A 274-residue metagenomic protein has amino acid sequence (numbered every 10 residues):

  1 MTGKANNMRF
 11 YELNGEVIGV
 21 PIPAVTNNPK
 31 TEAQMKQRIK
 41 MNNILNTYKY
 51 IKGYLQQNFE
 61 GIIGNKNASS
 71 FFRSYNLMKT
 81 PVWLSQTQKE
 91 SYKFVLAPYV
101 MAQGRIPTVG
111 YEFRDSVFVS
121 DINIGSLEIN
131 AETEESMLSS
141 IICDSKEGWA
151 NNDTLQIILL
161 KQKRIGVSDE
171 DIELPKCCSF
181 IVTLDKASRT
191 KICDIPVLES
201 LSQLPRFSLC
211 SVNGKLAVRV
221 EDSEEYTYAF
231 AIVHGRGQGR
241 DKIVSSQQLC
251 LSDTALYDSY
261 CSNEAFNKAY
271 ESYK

Functional and structural regions predicted by a protein language model:
M1-F113: Long, polar/Ser/Thr-enriched low-complexity segments that form simple helices or flexible linkers at protein ends
G64-Y273: Charged linear interaction tracts used for macromolecular binding and regulation
